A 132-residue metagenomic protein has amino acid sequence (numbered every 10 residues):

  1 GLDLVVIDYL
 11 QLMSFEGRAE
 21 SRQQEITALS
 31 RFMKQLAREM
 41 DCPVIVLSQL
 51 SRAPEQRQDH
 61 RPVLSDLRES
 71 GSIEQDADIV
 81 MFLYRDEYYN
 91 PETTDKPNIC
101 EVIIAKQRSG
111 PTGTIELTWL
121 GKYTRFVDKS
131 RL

Functional and structural regions predicted by a protein language model:
G1, S109-P111: Short flexible coil/turn linkers enriched for glycine and charged/polar residues that connect secondary-structure
G1-E101, K122-L132: P-loop NTPase motor core
S72, Q107-S109: Short polar/acidic secondary-structure junctions
I104: C-terminal anion-handling pockets and recognition modules
G113-R125: A short, surface-exposed beta-strand/turn
